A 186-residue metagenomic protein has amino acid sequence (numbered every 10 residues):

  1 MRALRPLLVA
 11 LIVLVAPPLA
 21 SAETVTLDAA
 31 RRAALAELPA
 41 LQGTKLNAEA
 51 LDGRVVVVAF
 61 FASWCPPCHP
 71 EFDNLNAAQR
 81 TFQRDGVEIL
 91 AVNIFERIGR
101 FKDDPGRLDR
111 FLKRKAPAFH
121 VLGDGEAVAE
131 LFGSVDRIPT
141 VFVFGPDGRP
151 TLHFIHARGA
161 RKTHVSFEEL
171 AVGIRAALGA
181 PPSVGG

Functional and structural regions predicted by a protein language model:
P6-P17: Bacterial N-terminal signal peptides
S21-A48: N-terminal "domain-start" segment that seeds a small globular fold
R54-V55, P70-N93, K113: Conserved helix-turn-beta segment immediately C-terminal to the redox Cys motif in thioredoxin-like folds
V55-V56, P139: Alpha/beta-hydrolase fold active-site loops
F60-A77, R100: Conserved redox-active cysteine motifs that mediate thiol-disulfide chemistry, especially di-cysteine Cys-X(1-2)-Cys
G86-K102, P117-E126: Thiol-based oxidoreductase modules, predominantly thioredoxin-like and allied folds used for disulfide exchange
G106-F144: Short, internal strand/loop/helix patches that form the active-site neighborhood or redox-interaction surface
V143-G186: Thiol-/selenol-based redox modules, centered on thioredoxin-like and closely related oxidoreductase domains
